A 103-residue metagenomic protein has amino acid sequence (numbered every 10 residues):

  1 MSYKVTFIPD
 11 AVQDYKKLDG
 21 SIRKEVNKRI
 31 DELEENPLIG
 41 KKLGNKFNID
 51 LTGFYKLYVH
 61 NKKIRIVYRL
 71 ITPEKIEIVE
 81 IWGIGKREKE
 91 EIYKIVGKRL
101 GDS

Functional and structural regions predicted by a protein language model:
M1-R29: Arg/Lys-rich, positively charged N-terminal/basic patches that mediate binding to nucleic acids
Q13, E32, K86-K89: Active-site micro-motifs of SAM-dependent methyltransferase domains
K16, D31-E34, G101: Alpha-helix boundary recognition
K17-G20, E35, P73: Secondary-structure boundary motif
D31-Y58: A short, surface-exposed loop/turn module that caps and links secondary-structure elements
Y58-R65, R69-S103: Enriched for short, Lys/Arg-rich terminal
